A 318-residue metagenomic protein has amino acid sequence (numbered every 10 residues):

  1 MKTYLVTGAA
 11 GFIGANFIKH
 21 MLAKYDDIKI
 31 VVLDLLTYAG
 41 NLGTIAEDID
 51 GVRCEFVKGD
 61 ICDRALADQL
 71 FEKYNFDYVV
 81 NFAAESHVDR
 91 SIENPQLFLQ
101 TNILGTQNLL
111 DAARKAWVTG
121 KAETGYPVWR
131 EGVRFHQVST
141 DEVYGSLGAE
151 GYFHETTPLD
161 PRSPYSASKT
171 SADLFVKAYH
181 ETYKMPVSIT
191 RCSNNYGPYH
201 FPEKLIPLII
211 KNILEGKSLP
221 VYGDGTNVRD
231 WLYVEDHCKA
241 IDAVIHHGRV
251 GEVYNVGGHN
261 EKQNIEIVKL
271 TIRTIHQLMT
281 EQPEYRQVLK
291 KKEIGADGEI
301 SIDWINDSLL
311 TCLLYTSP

Functional and structural regions predicted by a protein language model:
M1-N195, E235, I245, L278: N-terminal Rossmann-like NAD(P)+-binding domain of SDR-like oxidoreductases, especially those catalyzing
Y4, F17, I30, G59 (+2 more regions): C-terminal substrate-binding subdomain of Rossmann-fold SDR/epimerase-dehydratase oxidoreductases
T37, F201, L205, Q263: Short acidic-hydrophobic sequence patches enriched in Asp/Glu that either
L147-G148, P198-Y199, K204: Short beta-loop-alpha junction of Rossmann-like oxidoreductase domains
G197, F201, D230-Y233: Active-site helix-initiating loop/hinge in glycosyltransferases
